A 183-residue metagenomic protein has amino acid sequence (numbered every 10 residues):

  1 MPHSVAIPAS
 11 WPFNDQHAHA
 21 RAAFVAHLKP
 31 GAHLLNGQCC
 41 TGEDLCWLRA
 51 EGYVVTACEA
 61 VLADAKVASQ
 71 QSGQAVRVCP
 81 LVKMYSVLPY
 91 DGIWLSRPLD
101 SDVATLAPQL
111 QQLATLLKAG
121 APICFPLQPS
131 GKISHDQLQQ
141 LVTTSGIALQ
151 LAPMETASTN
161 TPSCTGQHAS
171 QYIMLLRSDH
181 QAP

Functional and structural regions predicted by a protein language model:
F13-G31: Conserved alpha-helix/loop element of class I SAM-dependent methyltransferases that forms part of the SAM/SAH-binding
P30-C40: Conserved class I S-adenosyl-L-methionine
T41-K83: Class I SAM-dependent methyltransferase SAM/SAH-binding core
V82-I93: A short acidic, Gly/Pro-enriched loop at the edge of an enzyme's catalytic core that lines a small-molecule cofactor
D91-L106: A short SAM/SAH-binding and catalytic strip from SAM-dependent methyltransferases
A107-A119: A short glycine-rich, Lys/Arg-flanked "PGG" loop and its adjoining helix->strand segment in the class I
G120-Q128: Conserved beta-strand signature within the Rossmann-like core of class I S-adenosyl-L-methionine
S158-P183: Core SAM-dependent methyltransferase catalytic element
